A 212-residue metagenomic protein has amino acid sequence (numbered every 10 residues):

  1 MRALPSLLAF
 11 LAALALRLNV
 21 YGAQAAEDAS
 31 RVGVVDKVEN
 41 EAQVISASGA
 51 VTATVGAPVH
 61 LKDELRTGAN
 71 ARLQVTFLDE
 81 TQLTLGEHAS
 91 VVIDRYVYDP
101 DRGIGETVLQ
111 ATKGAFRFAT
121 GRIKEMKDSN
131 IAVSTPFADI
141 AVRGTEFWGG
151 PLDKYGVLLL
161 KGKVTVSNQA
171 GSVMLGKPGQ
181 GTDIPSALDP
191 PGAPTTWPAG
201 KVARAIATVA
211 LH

Functional and structural regions predicted by a protein language model:
M1-L8: Bacterial N-terminal signal peptides that target proteins for export
L8-N19: Bacterial N-terminal signal peptides
A23-L73, F77-H212: Flexible, surface-exposed loop/linker segments and immediately adjacent secondary-structure boundaries
